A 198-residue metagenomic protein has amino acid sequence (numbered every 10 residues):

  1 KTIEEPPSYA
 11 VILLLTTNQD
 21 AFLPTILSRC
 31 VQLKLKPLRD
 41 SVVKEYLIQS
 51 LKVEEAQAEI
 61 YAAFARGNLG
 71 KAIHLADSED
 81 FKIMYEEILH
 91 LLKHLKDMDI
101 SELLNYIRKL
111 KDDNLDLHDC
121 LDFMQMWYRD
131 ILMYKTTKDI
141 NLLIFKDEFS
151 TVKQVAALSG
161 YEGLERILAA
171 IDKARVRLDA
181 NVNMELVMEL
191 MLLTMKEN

Functional and structural regions predicted by a protein language model:
K1-T2: Conserved helical "switch/dimer-interface" subregion of ABC/ABC-like ATPase nucleotide-binding domains
S8-V11, T17-F123, W127, I131-N198: Charged, glycine-rich active-site and insertion segments that engage polyanionic ligands
